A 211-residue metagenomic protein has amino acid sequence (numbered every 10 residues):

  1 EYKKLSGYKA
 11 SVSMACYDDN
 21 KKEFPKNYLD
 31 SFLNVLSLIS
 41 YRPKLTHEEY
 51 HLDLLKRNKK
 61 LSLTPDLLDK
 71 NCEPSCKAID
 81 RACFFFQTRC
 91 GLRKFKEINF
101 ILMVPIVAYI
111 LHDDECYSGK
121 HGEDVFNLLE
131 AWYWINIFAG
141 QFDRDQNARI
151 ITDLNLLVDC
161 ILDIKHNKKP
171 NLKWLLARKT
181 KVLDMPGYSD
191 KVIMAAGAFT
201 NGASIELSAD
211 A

Functional and structural regions predicted by a protein language model:
E1-L111, E115: Polyanionic (Asp/Glu-rich) segments that form extended negatively charged tracts
L68, S75, I79, N99-L102 (+6 more regions): Active-site-proximal structural scaffolding
A78-F85, L128, D153, C160: Charge-rich, solvent-exposed alpha-helical interaction surfaces
Y109-H112, I135, A139: Amphipathic alpha-helical interaction surfaces
C116-K120, G140-Q141: C-terminal helical "lid" subdomain and adjoining coupling/linker elements of P-loop NTPases
K120-I137: Short secondary-structure subsegments characteristic of cysteine-rich extracellular domains
I137-A211: Intrinsically disordered, low-complexity N-proximal targeting/linker segments that flank membranes
